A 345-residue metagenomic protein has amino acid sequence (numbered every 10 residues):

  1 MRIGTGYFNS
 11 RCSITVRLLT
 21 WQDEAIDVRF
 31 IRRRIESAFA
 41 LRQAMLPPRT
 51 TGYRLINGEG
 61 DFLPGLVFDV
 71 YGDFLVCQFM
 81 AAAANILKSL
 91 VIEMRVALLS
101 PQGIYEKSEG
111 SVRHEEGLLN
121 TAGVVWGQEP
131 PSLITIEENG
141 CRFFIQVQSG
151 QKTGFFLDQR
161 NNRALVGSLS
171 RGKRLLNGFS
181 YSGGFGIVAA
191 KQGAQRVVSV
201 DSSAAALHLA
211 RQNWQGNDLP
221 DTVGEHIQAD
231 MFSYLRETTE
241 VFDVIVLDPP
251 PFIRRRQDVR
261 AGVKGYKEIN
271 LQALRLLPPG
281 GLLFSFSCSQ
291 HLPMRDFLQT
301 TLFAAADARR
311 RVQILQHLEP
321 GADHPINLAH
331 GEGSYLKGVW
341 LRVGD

Functional and structural regions predicted by a protein language model:
M1-G72: Non-catalytic accessory regions of SAM-dependent methyltransferases
I56-D69, N85-F156: Non-catalytic substrate-recognition/targeting regions of SAM-dependent transferases
G172-Y181: Conserved class I S-adenosyl-L-methionine
S182-Q195: Conserved SAM-binding loop of SAM-dependent methyltransferases across substrates and taxa, primarily the Class I
R196-D201: Conserved SAM-binding motif I beta-strand of class I
A205-V246: S-adenosyl-L-methionine
F242-Q272: Mobile active-site "lid"/loop adjacent to the S-adenosyl-L-methionine
L282-D345: C-terminal catalytic and target-recognition region of SAM-dependent MTase-like enzymes, primarily methyltransferases
